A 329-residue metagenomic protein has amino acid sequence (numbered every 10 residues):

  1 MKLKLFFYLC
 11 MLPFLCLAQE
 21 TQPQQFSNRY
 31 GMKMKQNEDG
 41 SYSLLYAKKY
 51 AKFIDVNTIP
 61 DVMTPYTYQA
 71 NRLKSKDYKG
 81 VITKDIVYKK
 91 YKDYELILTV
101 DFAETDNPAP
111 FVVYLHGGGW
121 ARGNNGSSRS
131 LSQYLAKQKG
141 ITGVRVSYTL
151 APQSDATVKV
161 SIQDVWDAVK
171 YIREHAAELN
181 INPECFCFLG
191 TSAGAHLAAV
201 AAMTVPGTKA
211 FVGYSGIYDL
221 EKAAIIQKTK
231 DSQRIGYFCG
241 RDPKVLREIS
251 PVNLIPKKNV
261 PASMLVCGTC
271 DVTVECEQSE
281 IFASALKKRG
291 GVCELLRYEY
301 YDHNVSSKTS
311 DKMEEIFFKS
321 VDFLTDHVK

Functional and structural regions predicted by a protein language model:
F53-D106: N-terminal cap/lid segment of alpha/beta-hydrolase-fold proteins
S75, E221-L254: Mobile cap/lid helix-loop segments that gate and shape the active-site cleft of serine hydrolases
P108-G118: Short beta-strand element of the alpha/beta-hydrolase
N124-N125, L131-S132, T142-P183, K308-E315: Catalytic nucleophile-loop/oxyanion-hole region of alpha/beta-hydrolase and closely related hydrolase-like folds
D167-Q227: Primarily recognizes the serine-hydrolase "nucleophile elbow" in alpha/beta-hydrolase and SGNH/GDSL folds
K258, M264-C267, D271: Short beta-strand/loop motif that positions the catalytic acidic residue of the alpha/beta-hydrolase fold
V272-E280: Conserved alpha/beta-hydrolase "acid-adjacent" motif
E280-K329: C-terminal catalytic histidine-bearing segment of alpha/beta-hydrolase fold enzymes
